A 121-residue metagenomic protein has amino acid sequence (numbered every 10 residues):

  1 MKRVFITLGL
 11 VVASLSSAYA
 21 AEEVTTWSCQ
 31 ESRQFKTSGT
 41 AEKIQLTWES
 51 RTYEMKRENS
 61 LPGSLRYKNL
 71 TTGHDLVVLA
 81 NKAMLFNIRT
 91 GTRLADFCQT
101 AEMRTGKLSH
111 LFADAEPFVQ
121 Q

Functional and structural regions predicted by a protein language model:
V4-A13: Sec-dependent N-terminal signal peptides
L15-A21: Sec/Tat signal peptide C-region and signal peptidase I cleavage site
A21-Q121: Cysteine-centric segments in proteins
